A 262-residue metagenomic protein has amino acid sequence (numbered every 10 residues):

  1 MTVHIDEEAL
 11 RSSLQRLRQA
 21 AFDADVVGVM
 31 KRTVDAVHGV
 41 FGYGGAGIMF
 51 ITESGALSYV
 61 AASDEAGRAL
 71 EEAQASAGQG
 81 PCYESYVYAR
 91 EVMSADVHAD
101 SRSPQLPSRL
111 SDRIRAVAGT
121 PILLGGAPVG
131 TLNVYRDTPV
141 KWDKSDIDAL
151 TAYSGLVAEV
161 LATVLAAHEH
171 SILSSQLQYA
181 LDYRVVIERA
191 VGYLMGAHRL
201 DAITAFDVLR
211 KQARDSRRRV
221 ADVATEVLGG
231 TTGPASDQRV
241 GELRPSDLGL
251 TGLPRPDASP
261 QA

Functional and structural regions predicted by a protein language model:
T2-Q15, Q19-Y59, A69-E71, Q79 (+6 more regions): Helix-loop-beta substructure at the N-terminus of cytosolic sensory domains that couple signal/ligand detection
I5-S12, R102, A158-E169, D182 (+1 more regions): Signal-transducing alpha-helical linker
I51, A56-L57, G67-L110, R115: Regulatory sensory and allosteric helical modules in signal-transduction proteins and certain transcription factors
R115-L123: A short, aliphatic-rich beta-strand micro-motif
I122-L132: Short hydrophobic/glycine-rich mini-motifs in sensory/regulatory modules that couple input to downstream signaling
T131-K141, G155: Short beta-strand-to-loop transition segments that serve as allosteric relay/switch motifs in sensory/regulatory domains
T151-A158: Allosteric cytosolic regulatory segments
A166-P245: Signal-transducing coiled-coil/dimerization helices and immediately adjacent hinge/linker segments that couple sensory
